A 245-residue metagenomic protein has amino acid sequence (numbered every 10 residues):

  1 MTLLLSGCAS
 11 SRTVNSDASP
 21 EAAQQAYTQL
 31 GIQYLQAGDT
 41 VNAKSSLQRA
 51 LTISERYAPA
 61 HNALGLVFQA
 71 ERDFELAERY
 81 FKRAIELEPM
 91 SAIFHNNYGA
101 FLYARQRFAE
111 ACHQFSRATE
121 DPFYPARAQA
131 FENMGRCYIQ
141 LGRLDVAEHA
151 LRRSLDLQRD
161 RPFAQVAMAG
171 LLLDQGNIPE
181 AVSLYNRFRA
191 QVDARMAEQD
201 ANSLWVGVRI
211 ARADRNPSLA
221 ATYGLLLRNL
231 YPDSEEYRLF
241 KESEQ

Functional and structural regions predicted by a protein language model:
T2-Q25: Bacterial Sec signal peptide processing site at the extreme N-terminus
S19, I53, E86-L87, D121-F123 (+3 more regions): Structural marker of alpha-solenoid helical repeat scaffolds
A23, Y57, S91, P125-R127 (+2 more regions): Residue-level recognition of tetratricopeptide repeat
Q29, A63-L66, N97, N133 (+2 more regions): Canonical tetratricopeptide repeat
A60, F94, A128-A130, A164 (+3 more regions): TPR alpha-solenoid repeat register
